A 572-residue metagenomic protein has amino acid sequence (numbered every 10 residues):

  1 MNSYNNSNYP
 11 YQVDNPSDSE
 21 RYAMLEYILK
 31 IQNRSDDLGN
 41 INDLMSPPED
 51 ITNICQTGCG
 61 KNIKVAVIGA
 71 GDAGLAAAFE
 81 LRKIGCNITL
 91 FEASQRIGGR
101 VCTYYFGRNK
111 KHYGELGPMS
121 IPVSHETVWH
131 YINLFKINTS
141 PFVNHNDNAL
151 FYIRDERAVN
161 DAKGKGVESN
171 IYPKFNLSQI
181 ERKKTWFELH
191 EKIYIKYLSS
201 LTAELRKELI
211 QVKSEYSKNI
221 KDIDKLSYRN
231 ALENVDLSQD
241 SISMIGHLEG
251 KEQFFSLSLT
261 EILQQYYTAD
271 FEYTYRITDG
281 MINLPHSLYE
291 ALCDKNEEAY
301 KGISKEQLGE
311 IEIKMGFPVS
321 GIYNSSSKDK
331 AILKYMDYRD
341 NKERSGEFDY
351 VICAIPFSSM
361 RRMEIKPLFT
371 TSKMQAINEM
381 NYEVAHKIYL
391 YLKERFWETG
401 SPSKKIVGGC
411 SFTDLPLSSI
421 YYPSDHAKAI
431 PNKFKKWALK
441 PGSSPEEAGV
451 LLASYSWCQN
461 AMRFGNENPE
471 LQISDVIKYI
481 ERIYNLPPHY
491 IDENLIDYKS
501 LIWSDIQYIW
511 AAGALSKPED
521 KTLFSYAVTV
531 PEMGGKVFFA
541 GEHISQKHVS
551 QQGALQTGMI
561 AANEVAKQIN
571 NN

Functional and structural regions predicted by a protein language model:
N2-D37, H112, N133, V143-L257: Mobile amphipathic helical/loop "lid" adjacent to a hydrophobic cofactor/ligand pocket
N2-M45, D50, K330, M336 (+3 more regions): Conserved flavin/dinucleotide-binding core of flavoenzymes
T57-L90: N-terminal Rossmann-like FAD-binding beta1-loop-alpha1 element of flavoenzymes
V67-I68, F91, S345-S358: Short hydrophobic core segments
R82-G107: Glycine-rich FAD pyrophosphate-binding loop
K110-V143: Conserved FAD-binding subdomain of flavin-dependent enzymes
L198-G321, S325-A331, D337-R339, E347 (+1 more regions): Active-site/ligand-binding neighborhood in enzyme catalytic cores
Y350-S372: Flavin (primarily FAD) binding-site architecture
